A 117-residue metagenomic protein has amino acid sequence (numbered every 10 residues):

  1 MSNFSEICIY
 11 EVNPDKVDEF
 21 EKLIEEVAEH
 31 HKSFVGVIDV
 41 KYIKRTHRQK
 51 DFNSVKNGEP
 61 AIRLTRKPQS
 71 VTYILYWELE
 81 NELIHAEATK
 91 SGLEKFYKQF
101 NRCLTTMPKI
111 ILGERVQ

Functional and structural regions predicted by a protein language model:
S2, I38-P68, F96-Q117: Glycine-rich beta-strand-turn "strand-cap" elements at beta-sheet edges
S5-E11, I74-Y76: Active-site-flanking beta-strand signature of metal-NTP-handling nucleotidyl enzymes and homologous cyclase-like
I7, E19, L23-E26: Non-catalytic alpha-helical scaffold/packing segments enriched in small hydrophobic residues
N13-D15, R45-H47, E80-I84: Short coil/turn motifs at secondary-structure junctions
D18-E21, E80-S91: Short amphipathic alpha-helices within nucleic acid-binding modules
I24, A28, L93, Y97: Short amphipathic alpha-helical/adjacent loop interface patches that line ligand and macromolecule-binding sites
S33-G36: Glycine-centered tight turns that cap/initiate beta-strands
S70-T72: Internal catalytic or translocation cores that form aromatic/hydrophobic pockets or channels for amphipathic metabolites
